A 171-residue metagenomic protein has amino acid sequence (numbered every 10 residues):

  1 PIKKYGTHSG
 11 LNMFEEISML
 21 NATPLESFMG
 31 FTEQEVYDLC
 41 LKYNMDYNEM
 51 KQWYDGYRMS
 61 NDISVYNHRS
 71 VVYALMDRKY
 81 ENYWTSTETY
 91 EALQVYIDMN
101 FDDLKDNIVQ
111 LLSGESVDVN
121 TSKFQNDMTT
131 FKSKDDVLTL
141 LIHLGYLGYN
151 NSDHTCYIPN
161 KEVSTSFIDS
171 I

Functional and structural regions predicted by a protein language model:
P1-I171: Phosphate-binding site recognition
